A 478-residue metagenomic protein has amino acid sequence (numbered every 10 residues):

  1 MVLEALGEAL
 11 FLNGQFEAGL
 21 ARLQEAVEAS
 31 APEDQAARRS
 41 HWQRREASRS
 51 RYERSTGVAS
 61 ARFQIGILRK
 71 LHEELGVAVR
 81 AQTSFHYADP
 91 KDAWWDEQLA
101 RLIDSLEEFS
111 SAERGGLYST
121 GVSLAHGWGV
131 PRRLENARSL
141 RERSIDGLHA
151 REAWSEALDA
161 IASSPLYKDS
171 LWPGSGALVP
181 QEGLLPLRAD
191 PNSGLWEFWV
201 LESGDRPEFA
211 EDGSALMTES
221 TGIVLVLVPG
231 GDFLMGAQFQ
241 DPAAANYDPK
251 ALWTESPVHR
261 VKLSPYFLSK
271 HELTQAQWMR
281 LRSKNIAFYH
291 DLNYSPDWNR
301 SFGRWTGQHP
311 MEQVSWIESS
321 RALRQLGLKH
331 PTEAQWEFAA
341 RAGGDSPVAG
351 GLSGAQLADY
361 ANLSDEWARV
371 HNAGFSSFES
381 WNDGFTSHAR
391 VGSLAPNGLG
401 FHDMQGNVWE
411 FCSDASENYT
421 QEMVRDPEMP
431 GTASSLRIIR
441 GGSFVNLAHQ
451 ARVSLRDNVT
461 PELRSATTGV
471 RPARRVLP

Functional and structural regions predicted by a protein language model:
R62-T120, K329, W381-D383, S387-A389 (+3 more regions): Disulfide-stabilized, aromatic/cysteine-rich ligand-recognition loop
G76-S214, V228, L268, W305-Q356 (+3 more regions): Conserved hydrophobic ligand-interaction patch in extracellular adhesion modules
L234, Q238-K250, Y294-D457: Functional-site microenvironments in short loops/helix caps that host divalent-cation chemistry
